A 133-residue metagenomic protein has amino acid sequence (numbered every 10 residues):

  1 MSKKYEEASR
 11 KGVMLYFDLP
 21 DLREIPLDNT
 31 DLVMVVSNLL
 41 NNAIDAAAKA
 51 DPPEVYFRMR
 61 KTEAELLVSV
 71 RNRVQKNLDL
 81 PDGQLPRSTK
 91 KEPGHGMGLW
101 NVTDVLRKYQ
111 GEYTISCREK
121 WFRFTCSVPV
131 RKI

Functional and structural regions predicted by a protein language model:
M1-K11, L66: Short beta-to-alpha transition helix within the HATPase_c
M14-V35: Conserved short strand/loop->alpha-helix "switch" segment adjacent to the catalytic nucleotide/phosphoryl-transfer site
N29-D51: Conserved ATP-binding N-box helix of the HATPase_c
A50, E54-A64: Short beta-strand/loop element within the Bergerat-fold HATPase_c
L66-G96: Glycine-rich/acidic phosphate-handling loop/turn and adjacent ATP-lid/helix of nucleotide-binding kinase/ATPase domains
K76, R118-T125, R131: Glycine-rich nucleotide-binding loop
L106-R107: Detector for a conserved hydrophobic position within an alpha-helical segment of the HATPase_c
